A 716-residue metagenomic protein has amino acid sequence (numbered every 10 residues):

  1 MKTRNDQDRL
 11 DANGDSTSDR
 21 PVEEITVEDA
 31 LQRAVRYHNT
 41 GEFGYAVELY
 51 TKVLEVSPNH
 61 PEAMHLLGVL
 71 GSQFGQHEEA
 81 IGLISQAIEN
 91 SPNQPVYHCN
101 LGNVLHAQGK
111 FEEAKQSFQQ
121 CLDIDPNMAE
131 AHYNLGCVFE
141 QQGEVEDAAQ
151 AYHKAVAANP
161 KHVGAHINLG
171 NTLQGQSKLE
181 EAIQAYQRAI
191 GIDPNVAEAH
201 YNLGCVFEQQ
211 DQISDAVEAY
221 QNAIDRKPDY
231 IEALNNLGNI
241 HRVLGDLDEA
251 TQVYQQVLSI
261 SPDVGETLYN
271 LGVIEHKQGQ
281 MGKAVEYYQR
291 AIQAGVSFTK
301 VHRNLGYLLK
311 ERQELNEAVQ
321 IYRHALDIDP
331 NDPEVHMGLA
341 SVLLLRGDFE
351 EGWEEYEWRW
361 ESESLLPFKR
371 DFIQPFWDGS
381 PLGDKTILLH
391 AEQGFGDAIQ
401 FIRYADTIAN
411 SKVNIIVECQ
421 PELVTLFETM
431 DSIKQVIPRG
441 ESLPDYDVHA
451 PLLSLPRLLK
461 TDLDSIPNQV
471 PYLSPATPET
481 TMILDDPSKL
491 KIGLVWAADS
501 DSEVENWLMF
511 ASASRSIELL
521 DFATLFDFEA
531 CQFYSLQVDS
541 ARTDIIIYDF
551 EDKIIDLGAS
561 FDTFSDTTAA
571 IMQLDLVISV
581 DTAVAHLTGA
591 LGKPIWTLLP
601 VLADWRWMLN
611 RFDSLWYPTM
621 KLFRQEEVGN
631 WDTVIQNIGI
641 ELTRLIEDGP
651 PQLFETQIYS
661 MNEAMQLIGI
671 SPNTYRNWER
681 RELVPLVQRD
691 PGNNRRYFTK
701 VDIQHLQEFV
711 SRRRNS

Functional and structural regions predicted by a protein language model:
M1-L576, D581-G649: Alpha-helical solenoid repeat scaffolds of the TPR/TPR-like class and their adjacent stem/linker regions that mediate
L426, T524, Q666-L667, H705-E708: Short, solvent-exposed alpha-helical surface patches in well-structured domains
S454, T674, D702-H705: Short, well-ordered alpha-helical scaffold segment located in the soluble/lumenal catalytic or ligand-binding core
S514, T656-Q657, R695: Helix-turn-helix/winged-helix DNA-binding modules
T582, T674, T699: Ser/Thr-centric signal marking residues that sit in or immediately flank functional binding/regulatory motifs
E641, K700-S716: A short, Lys/Arg-enriched interface patch at domain edges and termini
P651-N677, R712: Polyanion-binding surface elements
I668-R696: Major-groove DNA-recognition helix of helix-turn-helix-type DNA-binding domains
